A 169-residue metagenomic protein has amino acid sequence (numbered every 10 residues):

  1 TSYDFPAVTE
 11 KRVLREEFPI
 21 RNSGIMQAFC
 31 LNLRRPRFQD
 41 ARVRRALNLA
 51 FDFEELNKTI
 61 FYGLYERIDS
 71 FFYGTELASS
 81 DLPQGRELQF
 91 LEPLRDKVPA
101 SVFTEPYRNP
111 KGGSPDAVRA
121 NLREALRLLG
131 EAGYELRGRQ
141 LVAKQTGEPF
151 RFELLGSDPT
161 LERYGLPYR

Functional and structural regions predicted by a protein language model:
T1-R169: Extracytoplasmic/periplasmic ligand-capture domains
